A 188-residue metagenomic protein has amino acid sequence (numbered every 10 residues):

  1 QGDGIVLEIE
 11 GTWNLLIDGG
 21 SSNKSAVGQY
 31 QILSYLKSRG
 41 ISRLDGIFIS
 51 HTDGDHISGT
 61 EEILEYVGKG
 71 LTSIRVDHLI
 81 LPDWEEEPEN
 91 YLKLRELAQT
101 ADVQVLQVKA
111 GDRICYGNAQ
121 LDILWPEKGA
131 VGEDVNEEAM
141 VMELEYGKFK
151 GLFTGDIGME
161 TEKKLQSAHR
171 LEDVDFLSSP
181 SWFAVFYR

Functional and structural regions predicted by a protein language model:
Q1-R188: Non-globular, low-confidence helical/coil segments that flank catalytic cores
